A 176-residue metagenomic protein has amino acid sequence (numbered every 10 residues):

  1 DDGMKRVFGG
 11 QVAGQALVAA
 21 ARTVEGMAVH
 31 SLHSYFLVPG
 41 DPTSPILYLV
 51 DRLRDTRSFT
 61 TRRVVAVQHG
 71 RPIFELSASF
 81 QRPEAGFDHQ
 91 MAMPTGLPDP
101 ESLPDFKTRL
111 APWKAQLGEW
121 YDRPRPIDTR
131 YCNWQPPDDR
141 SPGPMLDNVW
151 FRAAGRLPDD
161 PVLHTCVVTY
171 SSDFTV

Functional and structural regions predicted by a protein language model:
D1-V176: Terminal targeting signals and extreme-terminal segments of soluble enzymes
